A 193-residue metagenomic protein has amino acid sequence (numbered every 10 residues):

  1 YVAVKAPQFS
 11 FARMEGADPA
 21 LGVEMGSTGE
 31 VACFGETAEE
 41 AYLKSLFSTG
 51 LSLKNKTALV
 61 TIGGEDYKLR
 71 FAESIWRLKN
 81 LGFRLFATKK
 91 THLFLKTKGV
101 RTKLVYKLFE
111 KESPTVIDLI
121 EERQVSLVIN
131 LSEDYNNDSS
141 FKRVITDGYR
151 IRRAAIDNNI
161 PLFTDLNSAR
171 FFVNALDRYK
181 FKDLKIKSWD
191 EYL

Functional and structural regions predicted by a protein language model:
Y1-Y106, S113-P161, A169-A175, F181-L193: ATP-dependent carboxylate/acyl-activation modules
D165: Extended, alpha-helix-rich binding/interface surfaces that flank or overlap catalytic cores and mediate recognition
